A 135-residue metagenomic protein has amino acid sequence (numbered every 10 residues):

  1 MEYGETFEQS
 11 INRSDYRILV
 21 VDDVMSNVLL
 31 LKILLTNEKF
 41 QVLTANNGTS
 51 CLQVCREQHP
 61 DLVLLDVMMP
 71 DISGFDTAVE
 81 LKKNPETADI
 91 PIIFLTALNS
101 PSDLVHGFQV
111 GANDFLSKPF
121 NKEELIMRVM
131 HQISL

Functional and structural regions predicted by a protein language model:
M1-L19: Non-catalytic signal-transmission and effector/linker regions of two-component phosphorelay proteins
D22, D66, T96: Active-site residues of response regulator receiver
M25-L43: Two-component/phosphorelay signaling modules centered on CheY-like receiver
V28, P70, A88, S100 (+1 more regions): The feature encodes the CheY-like receiver
Q58-M69: Active-site beta3 strand of CheY-like receiver
F120-V129, I133: C-terminal output helix
